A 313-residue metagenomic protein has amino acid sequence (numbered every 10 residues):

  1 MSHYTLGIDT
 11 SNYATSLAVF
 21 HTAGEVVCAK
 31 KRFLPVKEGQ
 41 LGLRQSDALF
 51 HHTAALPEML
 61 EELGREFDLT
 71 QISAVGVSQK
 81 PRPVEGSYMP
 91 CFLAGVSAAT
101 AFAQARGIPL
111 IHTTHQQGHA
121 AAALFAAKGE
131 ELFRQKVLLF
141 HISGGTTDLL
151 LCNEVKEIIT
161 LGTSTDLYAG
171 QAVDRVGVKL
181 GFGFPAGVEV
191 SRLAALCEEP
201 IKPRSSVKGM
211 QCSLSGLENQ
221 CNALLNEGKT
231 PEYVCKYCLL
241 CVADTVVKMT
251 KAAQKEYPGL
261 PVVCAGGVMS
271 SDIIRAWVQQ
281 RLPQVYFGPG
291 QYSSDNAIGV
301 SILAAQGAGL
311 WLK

Functional and structural regions predicted by a protein language model:
M1-S2, I108, H112-L138, I302-L303: Conserved phosphate-binding catalytic cores of ATP/NTP-utilizing and phosphoryl-transfer enzymes
H3, T10-S11, A18, V27-A29 (+4 more regions): A short helix-loop
S11-F50, I158-T160: Short glycine-rich, Thr/Ser-proximal phosphate-binding strand/loop in the N-terminal lobe of ATP-dependent enzymes
K30-R32, H51-E66, T245-M249: Short, well-ordered amphipathic alpha-helical segments that serve as non-catalytic structural scaffolds within diverse
E61-S97: Short beta-strand-loop/turn "lid" adjacent to the catalytic site in phosphate-handling enzymes
V77-K80, S143-G145, V263-S271: Glycine-rich beta-strand-to-loop/alpha-helix junction loops that act as flexible
H119-A123, G288-K313: Glycine-rich phosphate-binding/hydrolytic loop that grips phosphoryl groups
R192-V262, V268-Y286, A305-K313: A contiguous, well-structured pocket-lining segment that forms one wall/lid of small-molecule binding clefts in soluble
